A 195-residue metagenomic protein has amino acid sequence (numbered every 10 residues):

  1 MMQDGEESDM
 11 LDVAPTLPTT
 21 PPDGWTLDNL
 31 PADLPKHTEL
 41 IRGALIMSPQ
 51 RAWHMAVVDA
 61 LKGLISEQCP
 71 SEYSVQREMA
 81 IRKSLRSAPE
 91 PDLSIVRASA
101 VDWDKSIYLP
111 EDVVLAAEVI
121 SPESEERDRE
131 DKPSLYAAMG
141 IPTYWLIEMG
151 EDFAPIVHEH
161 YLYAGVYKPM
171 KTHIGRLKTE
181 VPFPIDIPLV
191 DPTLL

Functional and structural regions predicted by a protein language model:
M1-L195: Gly/Pro/Ser/Thr-rich low-complexity, intrinsically disordered segments predominantly at protein N-termini
